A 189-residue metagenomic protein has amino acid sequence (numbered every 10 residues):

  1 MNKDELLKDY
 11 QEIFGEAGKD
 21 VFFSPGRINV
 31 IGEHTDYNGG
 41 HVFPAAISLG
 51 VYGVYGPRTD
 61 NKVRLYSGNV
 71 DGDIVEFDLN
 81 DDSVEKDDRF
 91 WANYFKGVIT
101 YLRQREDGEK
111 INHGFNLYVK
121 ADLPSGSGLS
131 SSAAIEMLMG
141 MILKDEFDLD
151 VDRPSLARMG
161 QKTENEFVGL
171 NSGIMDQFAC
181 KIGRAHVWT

Functional and structural regions predicted by a protein language model:
M1-L129, A133, G140-R153, R158-V168 (+2 more regions): ATP-binding N-lobe of GHMP and related small-molecule kinases
A185-T189: Conserved small/polar residues in nucleotide/adenosyl-binding loops
